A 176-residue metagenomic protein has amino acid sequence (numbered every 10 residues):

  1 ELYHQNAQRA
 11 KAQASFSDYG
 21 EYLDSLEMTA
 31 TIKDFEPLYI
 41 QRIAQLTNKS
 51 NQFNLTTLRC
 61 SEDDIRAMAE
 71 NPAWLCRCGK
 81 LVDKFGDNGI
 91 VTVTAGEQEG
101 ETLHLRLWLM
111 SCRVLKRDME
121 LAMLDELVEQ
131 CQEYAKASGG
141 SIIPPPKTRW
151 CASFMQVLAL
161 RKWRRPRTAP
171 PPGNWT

Functional and structural regions predicted by a protein language model:
Q8-E36: Conserved N-terminal entry element of GNAT/NAT acetyltransferase domains
Y22-L26, A44-K49, L103-H104, E133-K136: Short acidic (Asp/Glu) and glycine-rich catalytic loops that position anionic groups and cofactors
T31-M110: A conserved beta-strand-loop-helix scaffold within acyl/acetyltransferase catalytic domains
I90-R161, P166: Acyl-donor binding region in acyl/amide transferases
T168-T176: C-terminal "cap" of GNAT-fold acetyltransferases
